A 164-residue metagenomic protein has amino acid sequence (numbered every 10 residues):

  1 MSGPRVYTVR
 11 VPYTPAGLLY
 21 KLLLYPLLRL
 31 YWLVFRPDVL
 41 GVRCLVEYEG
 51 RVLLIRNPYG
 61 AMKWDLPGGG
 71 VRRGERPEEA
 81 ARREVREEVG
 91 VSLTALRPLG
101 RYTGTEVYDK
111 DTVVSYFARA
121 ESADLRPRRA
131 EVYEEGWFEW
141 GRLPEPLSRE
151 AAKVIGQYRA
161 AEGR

Functional and structural regions predicted by a protein language model:
G3-R43: Acidic, metal-coordinating catalytic segment for phosphate/diphosphate chemistry, firing primarily on the Nudix
D38, M62, K110-T112: Residue-level preference for beta-strand/loop junctions
L40-V42, G50, T112-V114, Y133: Change "...and in nucleic-acid phosphodiester-cleaving endonucleases..." to "...and in nucleic-acid processing enzymes
E47-E87: Conserved Nudix-box catalytic region and its N-terminal flanking loop in Nudix hydrolases and closely related
S92-R101: A short coil-to-beta-strand element that immediately follows conserved catalytic motifs
Y102-R126, G136, V154: Active-site-adjacent beta-strand/loop module that shapes the phosphate/pyrophosphate-binding cleft
P127-R159: NUDIX/MutT-family hydrolases
